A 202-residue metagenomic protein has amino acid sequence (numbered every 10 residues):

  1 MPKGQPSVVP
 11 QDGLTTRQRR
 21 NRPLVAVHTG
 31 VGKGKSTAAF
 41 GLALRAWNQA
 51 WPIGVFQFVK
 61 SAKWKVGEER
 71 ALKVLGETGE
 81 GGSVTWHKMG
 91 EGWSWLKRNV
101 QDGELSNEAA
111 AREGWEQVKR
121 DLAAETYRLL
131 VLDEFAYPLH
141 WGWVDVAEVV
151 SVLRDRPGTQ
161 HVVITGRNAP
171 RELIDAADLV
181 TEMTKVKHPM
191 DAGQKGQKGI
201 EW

Functional and structural regions predicted by a protein language model:
M1-V25: Extreme N-terminal, non-catalytic leader segments that precede Walker-type/kinase nucleotide-binding cores
P2-P6, P10, L122-E125, A192-W202: C-terminal accessory "lid"/substrate-recognition subdomains
L24-A123: Conserved P-loop
G41-L42, E68-L72, Q101, V144-E148 (+2 more regions): Short, glycine/charged-enriched secondary-structure capping and boundary segments
V59-K63, G92-S94, A136-Y137, N168-R171 (+1 more regions): Conserved nucleotide-binding/hydrolysis micro-motifs of P-loop NTPases
K97-G158: Phosphate-binding/switch loop-helix module in NTP-utilizing enzymes
V152-P170: Sensor-1/coupling segment of RecA-like P-loop NTPase cores
A169-W202: Phosphate-binding/switch region of NTP-binding enzymes
